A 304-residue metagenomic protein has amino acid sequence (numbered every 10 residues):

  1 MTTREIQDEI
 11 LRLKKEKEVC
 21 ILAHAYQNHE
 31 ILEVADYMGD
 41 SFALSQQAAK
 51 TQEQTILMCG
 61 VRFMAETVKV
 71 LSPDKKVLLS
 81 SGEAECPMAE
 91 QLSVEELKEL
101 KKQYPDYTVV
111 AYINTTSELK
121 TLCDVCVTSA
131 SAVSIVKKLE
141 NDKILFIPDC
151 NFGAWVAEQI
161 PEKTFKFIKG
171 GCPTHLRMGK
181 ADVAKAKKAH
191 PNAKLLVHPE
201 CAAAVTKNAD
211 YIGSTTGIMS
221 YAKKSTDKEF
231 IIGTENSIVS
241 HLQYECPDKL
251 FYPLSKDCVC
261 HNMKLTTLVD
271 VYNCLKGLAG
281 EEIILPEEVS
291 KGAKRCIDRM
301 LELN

Functional and structural regions predicted by a protein language model:
M1-I232, I238-N304: Active-site loop-to-helix "anion-binding N-cap" substructures in soluble metabolic enzymes
